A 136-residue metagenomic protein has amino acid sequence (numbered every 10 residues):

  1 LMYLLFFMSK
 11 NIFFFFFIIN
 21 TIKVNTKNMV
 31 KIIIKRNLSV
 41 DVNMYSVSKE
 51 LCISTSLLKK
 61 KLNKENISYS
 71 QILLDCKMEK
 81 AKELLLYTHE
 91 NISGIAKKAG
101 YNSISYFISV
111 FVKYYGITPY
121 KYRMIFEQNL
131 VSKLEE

Functional and structural regions predicted by a protein language model:
L1-F13, F17-I19, E50-L51, K98: Surface-exposed, interaction-prone regions with an acidic/low-complexity signature
L1-Y3, M29, S46: Amphipathic alpha-helical interaction segments
F7-F16, V30-N43, K61-E65, K82-N91 (+2 more regions): Basic, amphipathic alpha-helical hairpins
I12, Y115, P119, R123-L130: C-terminal alpha-helix/helix-terminus motif
I22-V30, L73-K77: N-terminal positioning helix adjacent to the helix-turn-helix/winged-helix DNA-binding module
T26-K27, I53-T55, K80-A81: Juxtamembrane/interfacial segments around transmembrane helices
Y45-L73, A96-K121: Basic/polar phosphate-binding segments, predominantly the helix-turn-helix DNA-binding elements of transcriptional
K64-S105, M124-E136: Terminal helix-turn-helix DNA-binding modules in bacterial transcription factors
